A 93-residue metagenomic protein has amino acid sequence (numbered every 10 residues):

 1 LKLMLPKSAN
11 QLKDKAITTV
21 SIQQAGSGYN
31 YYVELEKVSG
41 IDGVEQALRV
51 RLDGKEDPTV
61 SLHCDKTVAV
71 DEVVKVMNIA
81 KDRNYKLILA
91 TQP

Functional and structural regions predicted by a protein language model:
L1, S39-D42, K66-T67: A short linear-motif detector with a strong N-terminal bias
L1-V38, K86-P93: Extracytoplasmic juxtamembrane/flexible linker immediately downstream of a transmembrane helix or signal peptide
M4-P6, Q46-L48, T59, V73: Residue-level detector of functional hotspots within protein domains
L12, Y29, G40, E45 (+1 more regions): A broad, structure-centric signal for solvent-exposed, well-ordered loop/edge residues that line or flank functional
K37-D53: A short, well-ordered alpha-helical element
R49-D57, N78-Y85: Sec-exported extracytoplasmic/periplasmic mature domains
D57-V68: Short, glycine-/small-residue-enriched flexible loop/hinge segments at domain edges that mediate gating
K66-Q92: Amphipathic alpha-helical interaction surfaces in cytosolic regulatory modules
